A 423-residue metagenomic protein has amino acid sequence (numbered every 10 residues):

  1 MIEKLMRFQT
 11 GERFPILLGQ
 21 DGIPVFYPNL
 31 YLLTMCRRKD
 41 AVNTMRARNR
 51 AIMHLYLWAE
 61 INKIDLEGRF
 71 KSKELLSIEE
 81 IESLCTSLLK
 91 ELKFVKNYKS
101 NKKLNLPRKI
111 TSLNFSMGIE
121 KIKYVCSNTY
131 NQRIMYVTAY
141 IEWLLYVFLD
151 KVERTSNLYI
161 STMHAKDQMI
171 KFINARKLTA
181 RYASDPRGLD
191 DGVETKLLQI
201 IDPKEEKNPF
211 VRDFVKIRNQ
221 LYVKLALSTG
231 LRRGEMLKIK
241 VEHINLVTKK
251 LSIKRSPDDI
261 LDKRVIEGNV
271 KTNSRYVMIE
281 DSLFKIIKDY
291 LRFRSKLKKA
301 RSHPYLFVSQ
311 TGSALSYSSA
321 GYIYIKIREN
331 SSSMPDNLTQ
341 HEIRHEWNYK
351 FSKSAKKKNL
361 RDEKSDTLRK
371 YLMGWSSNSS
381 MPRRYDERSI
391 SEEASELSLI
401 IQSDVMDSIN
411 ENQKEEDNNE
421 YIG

Functional and structural regions predicted by a protein language model:
R38-L149: Non-catalytic DNA-binding core/recognition domains of DNA-processing enzymes
Y146-K151, A226-K250: Short, charged phosphate-coordinating catalytic segments
Q199-R233: Basic, Lys/Arg- and aromatic-enriched nucleic-acid-binding interface segment
N208-P209, G321-Y371, W375-S379: Short, basic (Lys/Arg/His-rich) helix/loop patches that form interaction surfaces in the mid-to-C-terminal regions
I239-K285: Conserved tyrosine-mediated DNA breakage-rejoining catalytic core shared by Y-recombinases
E280-P335: Active-site/catalytic core of tyrosine-dependent DNA strand-transfer enzymes
M373-S403: Catalytic-site neighborhood detector that most strongly recognizes the C-terminal catalytic loop/helix of tyrosine
S395-G423: C-terminal secondary-structure termini that scaffold catalytic or DNA-interacting sites
